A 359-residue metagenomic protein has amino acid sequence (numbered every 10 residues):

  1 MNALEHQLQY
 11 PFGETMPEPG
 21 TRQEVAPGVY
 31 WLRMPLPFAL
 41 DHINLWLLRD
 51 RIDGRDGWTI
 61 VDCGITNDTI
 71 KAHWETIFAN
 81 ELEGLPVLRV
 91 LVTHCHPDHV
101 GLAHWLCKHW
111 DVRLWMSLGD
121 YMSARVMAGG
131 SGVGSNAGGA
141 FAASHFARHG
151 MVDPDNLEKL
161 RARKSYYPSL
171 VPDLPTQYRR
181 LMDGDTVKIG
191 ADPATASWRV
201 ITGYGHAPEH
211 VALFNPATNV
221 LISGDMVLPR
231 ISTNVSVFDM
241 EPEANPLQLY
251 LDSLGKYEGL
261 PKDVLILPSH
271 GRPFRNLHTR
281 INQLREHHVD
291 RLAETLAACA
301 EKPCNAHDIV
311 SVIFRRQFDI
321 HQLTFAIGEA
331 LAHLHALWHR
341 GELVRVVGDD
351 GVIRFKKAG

Functional and structural regions predicted by a protein language model:
M1-P11, T15, A293-G359: C-terminal regulatory/interaction regions
P19-L85, G129, A212-P229: Conserved beta-strand hairpin/beta-sheet module of binuclear metal-dependent hydrolase folds, prominently
F38-L40, R179-L181, Y204-A207, D349: A short catalytic or substrate-binding loop motif that flags glycine-/basic-rich loops and adjacent residues that bind
R55-D68, K159, Y167-R179, T186-L292: Metallo-beta-lactamase
T69-I70, E75-P193, N219, R275: Active-site HxH/HxHxD metal-binding segment of metal-dependent hydrolases
T93-H99, H206, H210, H270 (+1 more regions): Histidine-centered divalent metal-coordination motifs
K108, G203, W338: Short, contiguous alpha-helical
D111-M116, I222-G224, L284, I320: Short hydrophobic/aromatic-enriched beta-strand-loop microsegments
